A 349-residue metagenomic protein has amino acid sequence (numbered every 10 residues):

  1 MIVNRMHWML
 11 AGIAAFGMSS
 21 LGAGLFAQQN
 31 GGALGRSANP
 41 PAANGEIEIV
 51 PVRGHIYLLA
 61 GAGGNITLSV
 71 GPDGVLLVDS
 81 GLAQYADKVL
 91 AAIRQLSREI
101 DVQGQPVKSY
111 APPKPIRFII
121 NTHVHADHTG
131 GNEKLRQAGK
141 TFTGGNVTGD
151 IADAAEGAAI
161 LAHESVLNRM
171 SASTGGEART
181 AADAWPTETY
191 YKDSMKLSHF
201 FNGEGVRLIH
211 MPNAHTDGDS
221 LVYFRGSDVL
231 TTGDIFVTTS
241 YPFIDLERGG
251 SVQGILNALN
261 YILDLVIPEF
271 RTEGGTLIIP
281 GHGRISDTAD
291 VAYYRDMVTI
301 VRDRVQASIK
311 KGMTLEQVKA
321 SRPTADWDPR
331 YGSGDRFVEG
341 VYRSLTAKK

Functional and structural regions predicted by a protein language model:
M1-I13: Bacterial N-terminal signal peptides that target proteins for export
G12-D73: Zn-dependent metallo-beta-lactamase
G17, A23-A38, P268-G275, R284-K349: Accessory terminal helices/loops
N44, P51, D150-P212, T216-G218 (+2 more regions): Metallo-beta-lactamase
I47-Q105, S220-F224, D228-G233, Y294: Conserved beta-strand hairpin/beta-sheet module of binuclear metal-dependent hydrolase folds, prominently
D73-L76, A83-A158: Active-site metal-binding motif and surrounding structural segment of the metallo-beta-lactamase
S80-G81, V124, S165, D234-I235 (+2 more regions): Active-site metal-binding loops of divalent metal-dependent hydrolases
R248-E273, L277-I278: An active-site-proximal "capping" alpha-helix that borders the catalytic cofactor pocket
